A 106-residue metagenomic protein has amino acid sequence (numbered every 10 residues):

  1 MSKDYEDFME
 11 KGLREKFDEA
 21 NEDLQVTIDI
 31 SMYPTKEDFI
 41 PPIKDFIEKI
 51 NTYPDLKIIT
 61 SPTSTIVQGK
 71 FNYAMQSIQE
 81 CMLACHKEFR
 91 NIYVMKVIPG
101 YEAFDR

Functional and structural regions predicted by a protein language model:
M1-R106: Charge-rich, low-complexity N-terminal segments
